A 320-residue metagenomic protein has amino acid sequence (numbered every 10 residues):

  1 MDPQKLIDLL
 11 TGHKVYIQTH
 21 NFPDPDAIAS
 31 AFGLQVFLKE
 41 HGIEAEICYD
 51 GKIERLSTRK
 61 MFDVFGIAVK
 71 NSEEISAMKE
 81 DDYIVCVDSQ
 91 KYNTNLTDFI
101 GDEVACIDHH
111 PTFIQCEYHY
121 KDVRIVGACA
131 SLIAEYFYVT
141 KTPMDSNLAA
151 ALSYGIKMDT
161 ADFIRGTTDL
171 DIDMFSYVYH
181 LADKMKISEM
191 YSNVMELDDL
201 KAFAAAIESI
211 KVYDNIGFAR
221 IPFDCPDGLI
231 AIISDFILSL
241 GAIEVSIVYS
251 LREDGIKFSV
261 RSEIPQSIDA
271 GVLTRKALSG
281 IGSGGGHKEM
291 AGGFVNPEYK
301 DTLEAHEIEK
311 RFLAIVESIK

Functional and structural regions predicted by a protein language model:
D2-F22, A29-R59, I75-D81, A161-K320: Hydrophobic helix-and-loop "lid/oligomerization" segment in the mid-to-C-terminal part of catalytic domains
D24-D26, D88, D108, D159: Acidic active-site catalytic centers that drive phospho-/nucleotidyl reactions and related ester hydrolyses
D26-V36, A128-E135: Short amphipathic alpha-helical face segments that pack within enzyme cores and frequently flank/anchor catalytic
L34-Q35, G101-A105, D122-V123, M174: Glycine-rich, phosphate-binding/catalytic loops in enzymes
K39, D63, Y138: Anion (oxyanion) recognition and catalysis
F62-G66, V123, I264: Short, hinge-like loop/turn segments at secondary-structure boundaries
D63-H119: Active-site cofactor/cluster-binding pocket
H109-S176: Short alpha-helices
